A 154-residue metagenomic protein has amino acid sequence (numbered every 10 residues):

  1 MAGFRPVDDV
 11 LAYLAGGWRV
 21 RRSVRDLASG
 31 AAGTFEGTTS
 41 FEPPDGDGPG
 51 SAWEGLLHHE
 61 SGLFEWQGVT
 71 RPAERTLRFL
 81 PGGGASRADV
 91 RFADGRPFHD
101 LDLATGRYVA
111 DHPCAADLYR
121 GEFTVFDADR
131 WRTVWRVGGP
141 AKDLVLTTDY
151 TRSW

Functional and structural regions predicted by a protein language model:
A2-W154: Soluble ligand-binding/transfer domains with enclosed cavities or grooves
